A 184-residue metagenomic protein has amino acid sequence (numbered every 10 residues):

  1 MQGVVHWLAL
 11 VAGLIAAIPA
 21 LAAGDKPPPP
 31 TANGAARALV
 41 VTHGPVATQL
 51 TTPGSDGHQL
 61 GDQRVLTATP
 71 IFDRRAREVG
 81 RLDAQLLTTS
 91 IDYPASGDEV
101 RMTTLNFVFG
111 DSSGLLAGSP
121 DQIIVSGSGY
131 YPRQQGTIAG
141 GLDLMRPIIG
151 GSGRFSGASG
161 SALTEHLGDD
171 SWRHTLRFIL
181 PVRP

Functional and structural regions predicted by a protein language model:
M1-L8: Bacterial N-terminal signal peptides that target proteins for export
L8-A17: Bacterial N-terminal signal peptides
L21-P184: Beta-strand-enriched cores of mature, soluble protein domains
